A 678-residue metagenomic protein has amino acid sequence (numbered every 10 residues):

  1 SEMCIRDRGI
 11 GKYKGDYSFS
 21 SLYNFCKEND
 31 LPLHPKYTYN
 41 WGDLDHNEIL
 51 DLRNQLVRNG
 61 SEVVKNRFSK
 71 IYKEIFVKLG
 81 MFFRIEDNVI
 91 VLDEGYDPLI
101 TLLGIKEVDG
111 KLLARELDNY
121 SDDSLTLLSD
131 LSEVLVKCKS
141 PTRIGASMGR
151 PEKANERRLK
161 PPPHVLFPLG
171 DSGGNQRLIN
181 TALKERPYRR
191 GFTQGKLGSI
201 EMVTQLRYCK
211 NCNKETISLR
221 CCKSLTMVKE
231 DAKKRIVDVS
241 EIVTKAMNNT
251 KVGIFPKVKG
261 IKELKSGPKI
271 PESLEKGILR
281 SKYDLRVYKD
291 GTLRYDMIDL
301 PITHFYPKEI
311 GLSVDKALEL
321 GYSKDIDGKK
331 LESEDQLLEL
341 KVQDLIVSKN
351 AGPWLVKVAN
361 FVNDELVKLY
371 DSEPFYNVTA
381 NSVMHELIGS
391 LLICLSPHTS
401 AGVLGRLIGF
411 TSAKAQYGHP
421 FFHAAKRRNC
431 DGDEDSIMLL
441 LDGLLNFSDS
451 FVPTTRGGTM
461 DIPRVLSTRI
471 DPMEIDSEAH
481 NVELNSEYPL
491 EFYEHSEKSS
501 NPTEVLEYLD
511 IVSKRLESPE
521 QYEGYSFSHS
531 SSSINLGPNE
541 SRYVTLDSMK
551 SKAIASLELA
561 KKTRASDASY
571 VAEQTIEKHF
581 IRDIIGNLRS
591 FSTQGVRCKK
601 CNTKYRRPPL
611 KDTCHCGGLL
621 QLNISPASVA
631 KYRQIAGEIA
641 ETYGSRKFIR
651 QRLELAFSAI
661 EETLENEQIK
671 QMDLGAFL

Functional and structural regions predicted by a protein language model:
M3-I5: Short, small-residue-biased leader/transition segments that mark boundaries at the very start of proteins
G9-V203, G267-E272, K276-G277, L293 (+4 more regions): N-terminal alpha-helical interaction blocks
R157-R158, R186-R190, E201, S382-M384 (+5 more regions): Replace "in large, NTP-powered and nucleic-acid-processing enzymes" with "in large, NTP-powered factors and other
S172-N248, H579, I584-A636: Cys/His-rich short segments
T193, S199, L391-H398, Q416-D449: Conserved phosphate/anionic-ligand binding catalytic regions in large, soluble enzymes, centered on
L197, C209-L318, I624-L678: Long, charge-rich boundary regions
K210-N211, L300-G321, K330-E334, G352-V358 (+8 more regions): C-terminal catalytic or substrate-handling cores of phosphate/nucleotide- and metal-cofactor-dependent proteins acting
K269, S273-L274, I278-S400: Terminal or standalone catalytic/regulatory effector modules within metabolic enzymes and repeat proteins
